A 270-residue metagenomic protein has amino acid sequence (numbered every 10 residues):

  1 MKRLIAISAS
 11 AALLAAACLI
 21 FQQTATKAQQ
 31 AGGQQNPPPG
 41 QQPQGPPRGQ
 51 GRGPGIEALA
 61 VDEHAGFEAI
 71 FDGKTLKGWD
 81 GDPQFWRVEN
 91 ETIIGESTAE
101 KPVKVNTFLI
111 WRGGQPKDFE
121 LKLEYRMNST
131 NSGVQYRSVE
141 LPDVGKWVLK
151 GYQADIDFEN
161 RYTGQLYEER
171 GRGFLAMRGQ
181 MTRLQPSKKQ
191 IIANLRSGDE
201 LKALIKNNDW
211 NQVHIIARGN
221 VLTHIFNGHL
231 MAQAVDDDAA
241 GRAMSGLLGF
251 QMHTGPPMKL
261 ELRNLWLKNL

Functional and structural regions predicted by a protein language model:
M1-L13: Bacterial N-terminal signal peptides that target proteins for export
A6-S8, F21, E57: Residues marking helix boundaries in flexible regions
A15-T24: C-terminal segment of classical bacterial N-terminal signal peptides
T26-L270: Carbohydrate-interacting regions of secretory-pathway proteins
